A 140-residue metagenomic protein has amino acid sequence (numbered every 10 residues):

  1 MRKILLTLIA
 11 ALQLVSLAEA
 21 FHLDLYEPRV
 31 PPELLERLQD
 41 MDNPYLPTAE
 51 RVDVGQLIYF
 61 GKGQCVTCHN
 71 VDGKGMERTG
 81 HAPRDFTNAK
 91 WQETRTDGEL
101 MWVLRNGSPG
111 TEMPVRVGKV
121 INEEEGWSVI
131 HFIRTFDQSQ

Functional and structural regions predicted by a protein language model:
M1-D40, Q140: N-terminal export/targeting leaders of redox proteins
F21-Y26, G80-D85, V103-F136: Axial heme c-ligation environment in periplasmic c-type cytochrome domains
P28-F60: Electrostatic cytochrome c docking/interface patches
P44, A89-Q92, G118: Short basic coil micro-motifs at the edges of alpha-helical modules that engage polyanionic partners
D53-V66, T94-E99, K119-E123: Sequence context surrounding c-type heme c attachment/ligation sites in exported
L57-A82, P109-V115, T135-Q140: Periplasmic/extracellular electron-transfer cofactor-ligation site, primarily the c-type cytochrome heme-c attachment
T67-R105: Gly/Gly-Pro-rich "capping" loops immediately C-terminal to redox-active cysteine motifs in periplasmic/lumenal
